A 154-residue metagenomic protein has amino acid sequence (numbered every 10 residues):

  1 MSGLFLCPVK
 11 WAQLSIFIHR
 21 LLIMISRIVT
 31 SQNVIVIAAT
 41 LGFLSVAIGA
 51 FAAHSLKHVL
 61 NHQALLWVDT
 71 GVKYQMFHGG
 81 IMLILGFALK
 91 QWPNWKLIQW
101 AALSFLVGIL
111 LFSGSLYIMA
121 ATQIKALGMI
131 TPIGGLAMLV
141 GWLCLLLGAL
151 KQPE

Functional and structural regions predicted by a protein language model:
M24-E154: Polytopic transmembrane helical bundles with strong interfacial aromatic enrichment
